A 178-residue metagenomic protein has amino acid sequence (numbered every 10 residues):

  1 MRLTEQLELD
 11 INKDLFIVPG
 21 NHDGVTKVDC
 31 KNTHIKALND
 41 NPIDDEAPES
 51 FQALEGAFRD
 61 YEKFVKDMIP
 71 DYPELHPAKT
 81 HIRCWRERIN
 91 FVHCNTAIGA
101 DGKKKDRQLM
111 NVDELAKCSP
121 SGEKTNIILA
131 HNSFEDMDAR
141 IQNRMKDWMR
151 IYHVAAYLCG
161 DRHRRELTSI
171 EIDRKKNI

Functional and structural regions predicted by a protein language model:
M1, P19-G20, A130, G160: Active-site flanking residues adjacent to catalytic metal/cofactor-binding acidic residues
R2-D106, W148, D173: Extended active-site neighborhood of metal-dependent phosphoesterases/phosphodiesterases
T80-D173: His/acidic metal-ligating clusters that form di-metal
K175-I178: Metal-dependent phosphoesterase/phosphodiesterase active-site architecture
